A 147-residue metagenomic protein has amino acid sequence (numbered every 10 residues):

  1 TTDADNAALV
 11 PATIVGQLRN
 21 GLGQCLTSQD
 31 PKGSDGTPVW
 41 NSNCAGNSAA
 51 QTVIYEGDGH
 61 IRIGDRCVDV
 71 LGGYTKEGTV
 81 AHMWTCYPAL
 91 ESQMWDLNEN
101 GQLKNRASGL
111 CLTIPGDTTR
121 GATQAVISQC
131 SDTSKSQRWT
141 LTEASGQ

Functional and structural regions predicted by a protein language model:
T2-S34, A49-K76, S92-T119, Q137-Q147: Extracellular glycan-recognition/adhesion modules and their associated mucin-like linkers
K32, K76, C86-Y87, S131: Alpha-helical protein-protein interaction elements
T37-C44, T79-C86, Q124-Q129: Aromatic-rich beta-strand patches that line glycan-recognition/binding surfaces of extracellular proteins
A45-S48, Y87-L90, S131-S134: Short coil/turn segments at the loop-to-beta-strand junctions that recur within blades of beta-propeller repeat folds
